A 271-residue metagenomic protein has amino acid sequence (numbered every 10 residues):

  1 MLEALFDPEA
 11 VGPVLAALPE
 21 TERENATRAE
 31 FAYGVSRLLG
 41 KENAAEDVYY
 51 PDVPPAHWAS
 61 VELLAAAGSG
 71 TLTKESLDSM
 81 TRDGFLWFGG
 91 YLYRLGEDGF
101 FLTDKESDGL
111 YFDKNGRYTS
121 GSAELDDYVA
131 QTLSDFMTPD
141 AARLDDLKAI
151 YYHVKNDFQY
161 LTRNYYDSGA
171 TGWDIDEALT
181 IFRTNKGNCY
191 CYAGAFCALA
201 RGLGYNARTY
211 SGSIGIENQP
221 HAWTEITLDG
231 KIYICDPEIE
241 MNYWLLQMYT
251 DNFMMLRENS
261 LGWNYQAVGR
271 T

Functional and structural regions predicted by a protein language model:
M1-E42, H57-T71, S76-S79, Y91-L92 (+2 more regions): Short, solvent-exposed alpha-helical surface patches in non-cytosolic proteins
E9-V14, K41-Y50, G204-R208: Short, well-structured active-site flanking segments
L18-E22, V48-V53, Q131-A141, A178-G187: Second-shell loop/turn segments in exported
R28-A32, D146-I150, N185-A200: Active-site nucleophilic cysteine motif
A56, K74-Y128, Y166, G212 (+3 more regions): Extracellular adhesion/carbohydrate-binding repeat motifs centered on closely spaced tryptophans
E124-I181: Secondary-structure boundary elements
Y192-M255: Hydrophobic/aromatic-rich core segments of domains that either
M248-T271: Low-complexity, Gly/Ser/Thr/Pro-rich intrinsically disordered linker/tail segments
